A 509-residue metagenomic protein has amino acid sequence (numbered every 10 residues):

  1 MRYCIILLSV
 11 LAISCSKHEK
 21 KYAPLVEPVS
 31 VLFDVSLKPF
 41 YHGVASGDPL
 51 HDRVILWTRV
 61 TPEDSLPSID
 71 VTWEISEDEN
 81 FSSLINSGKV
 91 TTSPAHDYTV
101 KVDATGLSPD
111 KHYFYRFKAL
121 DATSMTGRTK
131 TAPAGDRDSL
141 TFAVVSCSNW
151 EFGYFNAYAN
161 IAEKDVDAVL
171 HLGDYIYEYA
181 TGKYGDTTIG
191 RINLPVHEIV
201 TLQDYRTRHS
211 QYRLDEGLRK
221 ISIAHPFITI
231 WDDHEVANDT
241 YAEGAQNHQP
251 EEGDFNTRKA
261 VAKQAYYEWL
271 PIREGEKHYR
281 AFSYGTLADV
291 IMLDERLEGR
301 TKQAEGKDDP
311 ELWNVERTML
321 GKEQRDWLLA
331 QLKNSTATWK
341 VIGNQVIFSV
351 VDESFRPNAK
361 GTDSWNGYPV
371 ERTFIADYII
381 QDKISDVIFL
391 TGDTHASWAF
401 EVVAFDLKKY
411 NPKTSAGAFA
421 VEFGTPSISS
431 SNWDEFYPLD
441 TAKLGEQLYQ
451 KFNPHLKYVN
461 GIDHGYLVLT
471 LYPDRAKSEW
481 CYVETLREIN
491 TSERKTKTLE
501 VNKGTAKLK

Functional and structural regions predicted by a protein language model:
M1-L7: Sec-dependent signal peptide recognition, specifically the positively charged N-region followed immediately by
L11-S14: C-terminal motif of bacterial Sec signal peptides marking the signal peptidase cleavage site
K17-H18, Y22-K509: Metal-dependent phosphoester/phosphodiester hydrolase catalytic core
